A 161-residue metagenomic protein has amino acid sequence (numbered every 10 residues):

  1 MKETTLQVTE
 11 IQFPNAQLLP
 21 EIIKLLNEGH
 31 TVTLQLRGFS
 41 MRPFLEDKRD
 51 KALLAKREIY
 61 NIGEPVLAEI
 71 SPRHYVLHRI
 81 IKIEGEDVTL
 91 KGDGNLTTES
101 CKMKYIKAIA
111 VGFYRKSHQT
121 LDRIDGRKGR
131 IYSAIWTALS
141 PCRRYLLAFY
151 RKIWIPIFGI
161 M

Functional and structural regions predicted by a protein language model:
M1-M161: Extended hydrophobic leader/signal-anchor segments used for secretion and membrane insertion
